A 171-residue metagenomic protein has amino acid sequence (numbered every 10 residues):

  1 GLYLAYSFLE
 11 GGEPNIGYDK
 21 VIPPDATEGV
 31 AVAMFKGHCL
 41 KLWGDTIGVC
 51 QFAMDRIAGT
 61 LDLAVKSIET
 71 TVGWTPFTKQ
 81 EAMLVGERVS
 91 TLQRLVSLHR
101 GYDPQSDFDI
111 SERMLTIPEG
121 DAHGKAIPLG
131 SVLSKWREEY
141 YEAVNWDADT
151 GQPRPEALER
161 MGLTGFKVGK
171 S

Functional and structural regions predicted by a protein language model:
G1-S171: Extended C-terminal regions of large enzymes
